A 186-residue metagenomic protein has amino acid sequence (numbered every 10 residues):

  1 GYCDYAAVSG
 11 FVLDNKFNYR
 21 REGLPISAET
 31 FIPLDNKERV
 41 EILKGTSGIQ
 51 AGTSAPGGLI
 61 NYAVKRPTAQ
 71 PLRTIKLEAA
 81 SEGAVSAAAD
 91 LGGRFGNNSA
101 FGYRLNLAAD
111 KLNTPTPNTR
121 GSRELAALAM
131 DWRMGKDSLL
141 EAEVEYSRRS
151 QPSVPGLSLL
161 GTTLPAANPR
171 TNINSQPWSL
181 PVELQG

Functional and structural regions predicted by a protein language model:
G1, A84, Q185-G186: Short, surface-exposed loop/turn motifs at beta-strand boundaries within globular domains
G1-Q70: Acidic, small-polar-rich N-terminal luminal/periplasmic segments of exported/outer-membrane proteins
S9-F11, K37, Y103-A108, P177-G186: Bulky hydrophobic/aromatic packing residues
G10-L13, A28, A51-T53, N97 (+3 more regions): Generic structural "secondary-structure junction" signal
R21, K44, L107, A142-V144: Glycine-rich, histidine-containing beta strand-loop boundary motifs that form or position
P25-I26, K76, P115-T116, L180-P181: A generic structural signal for short
D35-E38, I49-A126, W132-S138: Outer-membrane beta-barrel translocator/receptor signature
D110-T114, A127-R133, D137-G186: Acidic/polar loop-and-plug regions of large Gram-negative outer-membrane beta-barrel proteins
